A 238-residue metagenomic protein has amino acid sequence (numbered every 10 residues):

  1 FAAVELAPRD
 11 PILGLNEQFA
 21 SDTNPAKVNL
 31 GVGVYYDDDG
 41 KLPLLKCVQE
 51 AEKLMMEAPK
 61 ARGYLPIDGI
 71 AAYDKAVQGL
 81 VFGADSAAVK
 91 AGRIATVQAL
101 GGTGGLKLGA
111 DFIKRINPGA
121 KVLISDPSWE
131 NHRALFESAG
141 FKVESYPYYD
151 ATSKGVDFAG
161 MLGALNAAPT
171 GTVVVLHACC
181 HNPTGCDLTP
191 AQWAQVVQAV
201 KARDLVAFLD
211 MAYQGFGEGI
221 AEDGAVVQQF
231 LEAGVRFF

Functional and structural regions predicted by a protein language model:
F1-A72, A76-G79, G83: N-terminal "arm"/small-domain region of PLP-dependent enzymes with the aminotransferase-like
A26, T170-T172, L205, R236: Short, well-ordered coil/turn segments that N-cap beta-strands
Q49, L54-R203, G215-L231: Conserved core of the PLP fold type I
M211-A212: Conserved Walker B
E232-F238: A short, conserved beta-to-alpha structural element at the edge of catalytic cores that scaffolds binding
